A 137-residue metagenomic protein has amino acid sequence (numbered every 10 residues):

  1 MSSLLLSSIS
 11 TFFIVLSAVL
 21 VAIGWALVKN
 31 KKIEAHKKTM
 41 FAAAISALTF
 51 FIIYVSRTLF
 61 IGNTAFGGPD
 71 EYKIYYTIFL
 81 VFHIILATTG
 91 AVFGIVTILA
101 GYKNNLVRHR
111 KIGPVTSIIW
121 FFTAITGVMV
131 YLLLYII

Functional and structural regions predicted by a protein language model:
M1-I137: Alpha-helical membrane insertion/targeting regions
